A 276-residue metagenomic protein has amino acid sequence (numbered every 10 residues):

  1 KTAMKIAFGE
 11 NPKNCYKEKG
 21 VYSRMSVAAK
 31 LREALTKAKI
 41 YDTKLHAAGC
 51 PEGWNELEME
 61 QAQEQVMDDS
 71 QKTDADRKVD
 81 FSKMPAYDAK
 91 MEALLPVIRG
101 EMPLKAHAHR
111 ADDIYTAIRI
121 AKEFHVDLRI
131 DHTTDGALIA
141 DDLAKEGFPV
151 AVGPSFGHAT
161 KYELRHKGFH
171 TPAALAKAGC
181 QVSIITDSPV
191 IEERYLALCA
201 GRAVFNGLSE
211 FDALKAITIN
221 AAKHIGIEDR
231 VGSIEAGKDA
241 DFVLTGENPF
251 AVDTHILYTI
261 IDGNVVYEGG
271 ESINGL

Functional and structural regions predicted by a protein language model:
K1-L128: Polyanionic/metal-chelating signatures
G9, E33-K44, K122, F205-S209 (+3 more regions): Generic secondary-structure signature for well-ordered alpha-helical cores
P103, D141-K145, P149-E247, T254: His/Asp/Glu-enriched, well-ordered alpha-helical/loop segment that forms or immediately abuts the divalent-metal
K105-H109, D127-G136, S155, A159-T160: Catalytic beta/alpha-barrel core
A111-Y115, T133-A140, V190-E192: Active-site environment of divalent metal-dependent phosphoester hydrolases
I118-A121, G136-L138, P172: Histidine-anchored nucleotide/phosphate-binding helix
E235-L276: C-terminal cap of metal-dependent C-N hydrolases
